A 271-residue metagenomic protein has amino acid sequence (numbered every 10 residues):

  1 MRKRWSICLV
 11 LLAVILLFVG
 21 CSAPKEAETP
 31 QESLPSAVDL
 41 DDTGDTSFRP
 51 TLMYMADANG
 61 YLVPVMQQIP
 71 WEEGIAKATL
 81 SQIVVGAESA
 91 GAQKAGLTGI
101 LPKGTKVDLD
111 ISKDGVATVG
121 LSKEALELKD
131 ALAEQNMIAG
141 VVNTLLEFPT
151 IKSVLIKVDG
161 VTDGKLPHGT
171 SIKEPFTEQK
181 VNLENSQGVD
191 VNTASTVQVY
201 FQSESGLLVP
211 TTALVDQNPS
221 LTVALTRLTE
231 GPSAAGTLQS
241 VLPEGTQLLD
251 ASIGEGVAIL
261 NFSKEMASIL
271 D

Functional and structural regions predicted by a protein language model:
R2-D271: Bimodal "functional hotspot" detector
